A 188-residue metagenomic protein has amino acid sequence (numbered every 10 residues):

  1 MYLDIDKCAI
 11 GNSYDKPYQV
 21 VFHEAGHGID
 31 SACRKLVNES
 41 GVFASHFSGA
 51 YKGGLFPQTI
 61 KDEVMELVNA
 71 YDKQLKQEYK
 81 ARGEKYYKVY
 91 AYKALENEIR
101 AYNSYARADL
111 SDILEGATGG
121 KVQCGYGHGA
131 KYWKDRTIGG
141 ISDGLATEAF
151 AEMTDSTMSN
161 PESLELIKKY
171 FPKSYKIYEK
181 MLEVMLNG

Functional and structural regions predicted by a protein language model:
M1-G188: Active-site-flanking segments in enzyme catalytic domains
